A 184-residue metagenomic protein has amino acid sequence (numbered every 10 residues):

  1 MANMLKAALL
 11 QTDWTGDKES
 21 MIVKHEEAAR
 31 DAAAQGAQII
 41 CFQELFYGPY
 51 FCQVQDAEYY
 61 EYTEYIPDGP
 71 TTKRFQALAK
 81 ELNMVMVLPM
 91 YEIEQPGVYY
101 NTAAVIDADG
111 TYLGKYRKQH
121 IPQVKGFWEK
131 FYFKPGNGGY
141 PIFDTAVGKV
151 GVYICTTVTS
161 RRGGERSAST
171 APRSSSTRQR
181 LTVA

Functional and structural regions predicted by a protein language model:
A2-A7: Extreme N-terminal starter segment of soluble prokaryotic enzymes
L9, C41, V87, V152 (+1 more regions): Structural motif
Q11-G16: Short polar catalytic/cofactor-binding loops
K18, E27-D109, K115, L181-A184: Cys-nucleophile CN-hydrolase/nitrilase-fold catalytic domain and related Cys-dependent amidase chemistry that acts on
S20-A29, V158-R166: Short, acidic/polar
I22, G36, I40, V124-K125 (+1 more regions): Residue-level detector of alpha-helical recognition elements and their boundaries
I22, V54-Q55, K118, A168: Single-residue recognition of alpha-helix boundary sites
E64-P67, A77, E94-A184: Active-site catalytic loop in hydrolytic enzyme cores
